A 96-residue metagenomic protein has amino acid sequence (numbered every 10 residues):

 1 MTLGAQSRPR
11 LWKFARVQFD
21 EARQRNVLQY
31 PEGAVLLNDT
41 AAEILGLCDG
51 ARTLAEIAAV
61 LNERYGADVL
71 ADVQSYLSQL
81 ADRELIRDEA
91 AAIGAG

Functional and structural regions predicted by a protein language model:
M1-G46, E89, I93: Acidic, low-complexity/disordered tracts enriched in E/D and polar residues
G33-G96: Long, charge-rich, low-complexity alpha-helical segments
